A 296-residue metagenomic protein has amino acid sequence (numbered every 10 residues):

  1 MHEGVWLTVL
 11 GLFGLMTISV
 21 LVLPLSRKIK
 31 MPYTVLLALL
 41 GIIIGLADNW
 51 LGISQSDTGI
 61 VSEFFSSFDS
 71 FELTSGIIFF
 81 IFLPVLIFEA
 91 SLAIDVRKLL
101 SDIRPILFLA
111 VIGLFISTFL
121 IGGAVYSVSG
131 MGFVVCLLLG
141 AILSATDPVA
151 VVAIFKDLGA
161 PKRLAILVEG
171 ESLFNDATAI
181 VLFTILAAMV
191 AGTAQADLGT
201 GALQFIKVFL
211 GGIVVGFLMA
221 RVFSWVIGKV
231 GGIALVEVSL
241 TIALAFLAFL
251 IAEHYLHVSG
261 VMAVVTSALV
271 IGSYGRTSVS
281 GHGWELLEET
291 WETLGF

Functional and structural regions predicted by a protein language model:
M1-F296: Transmembrane helical cores of multi-pass secondary ion antiporters/exchangers
